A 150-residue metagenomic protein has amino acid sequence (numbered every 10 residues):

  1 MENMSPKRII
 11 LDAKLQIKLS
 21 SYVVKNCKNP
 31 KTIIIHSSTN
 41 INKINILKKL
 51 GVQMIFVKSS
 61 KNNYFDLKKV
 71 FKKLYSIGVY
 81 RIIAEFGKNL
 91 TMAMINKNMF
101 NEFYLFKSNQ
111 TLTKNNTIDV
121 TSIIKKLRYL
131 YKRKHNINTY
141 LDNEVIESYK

Functional and structural regions predicted by a protein language model:
M1-K150: Enzymes that bind and transform nitrogen-containing heteroaromatic metabolites
